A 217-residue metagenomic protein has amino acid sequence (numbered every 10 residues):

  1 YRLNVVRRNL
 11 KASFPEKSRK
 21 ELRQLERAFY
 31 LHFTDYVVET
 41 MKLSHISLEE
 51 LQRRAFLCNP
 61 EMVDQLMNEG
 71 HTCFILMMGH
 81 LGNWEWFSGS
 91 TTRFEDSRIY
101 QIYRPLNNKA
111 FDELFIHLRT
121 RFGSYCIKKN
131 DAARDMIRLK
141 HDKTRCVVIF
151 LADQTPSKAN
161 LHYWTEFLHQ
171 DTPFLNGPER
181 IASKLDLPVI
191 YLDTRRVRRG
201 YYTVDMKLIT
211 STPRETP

Functional and structural regions predicted by a protein language model:
Y1, K17, F94: Residue-level signal for short amphipathic helical patches enriched in basic/charged and nearby hydrophobic residues
Y1-A12, A28-L48: A transmembrane-helix-recognition feature enriched in membrane-embedded lipid enzymes and envelope glyco-/phospholipid
R2-L3, K20, R196: Catalytic machinery of carbohydrate-active enzymes, primarily nucleotide-sugar-dependent glycosyltransferases
A12, E16, T212-E215: General structural signal for alpha-helix termini and helix-helix connectors
F14-E26: Short, surface-exposed acidic
S44-P217: Soluble catalytic domains of membrane acyltransferases
